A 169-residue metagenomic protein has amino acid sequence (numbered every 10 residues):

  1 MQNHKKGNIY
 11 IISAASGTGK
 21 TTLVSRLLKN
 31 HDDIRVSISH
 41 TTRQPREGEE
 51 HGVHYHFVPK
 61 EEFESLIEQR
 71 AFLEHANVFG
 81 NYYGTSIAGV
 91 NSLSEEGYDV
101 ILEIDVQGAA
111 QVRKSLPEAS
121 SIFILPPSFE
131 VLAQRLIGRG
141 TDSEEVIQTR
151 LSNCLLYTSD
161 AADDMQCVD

Functional and structural regions predicted by a protein language model:
I12: Hydrophobic anchor at the beta1->P-loop junction of P-loop NTPases
A15: P-loop (Walker A) phosphate-binding loop of NTP-binding proteins
T18: ATP-binding Walker
T21: Walker A/P-loop
T41-V100, V106-Q107: ATP-dependent small-molecule kinase phosphotransfer cores that center on conserved nucleotide phosphate-binding segments
E68, T85-G140: ATP-dependent NMP and nucleoside kinases share a basic, alpha-helical "lid"
Y157-A162: Conserved small/polar residues in nucleotide/adenosyl-binding loops
